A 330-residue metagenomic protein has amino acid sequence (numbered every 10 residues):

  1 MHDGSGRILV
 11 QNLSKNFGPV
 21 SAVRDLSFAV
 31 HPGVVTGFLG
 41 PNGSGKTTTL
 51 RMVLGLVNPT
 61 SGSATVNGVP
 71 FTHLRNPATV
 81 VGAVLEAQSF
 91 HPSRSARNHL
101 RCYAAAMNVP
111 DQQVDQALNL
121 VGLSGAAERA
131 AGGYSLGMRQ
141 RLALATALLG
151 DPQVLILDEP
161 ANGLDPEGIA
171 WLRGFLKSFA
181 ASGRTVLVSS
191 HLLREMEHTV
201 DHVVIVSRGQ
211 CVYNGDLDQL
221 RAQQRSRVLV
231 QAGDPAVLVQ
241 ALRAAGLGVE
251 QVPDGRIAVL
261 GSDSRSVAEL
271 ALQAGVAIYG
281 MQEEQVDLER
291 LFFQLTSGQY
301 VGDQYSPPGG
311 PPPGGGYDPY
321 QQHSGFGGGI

Functional and structural regions predicted by a protein language model:
M1-S5, F326-G329: Short, low-complexity, intrinsically disordered N-terminal peptides in bacterial proteins
H2-S207, Y213: ABC transporter nucleotide-binding domains
P32, A96, L217, Q285-L288: Structural motif detector for alpha-helix initiation sites
F71-T72, N108, G233, S262 (+1 more regions): Short, surface-exposed acidic/glycine-rich loop or hinge patches that mediate macromolecular interfaces
L74, L220, L291, L295: Residues that scaffold the ATP/ADP-binding catalytic core of kinase and kinase-like folds
L172-S262: ABC transporter nucleotide-binding domain
S262-I330: C-terminal coupling/interaction segments
